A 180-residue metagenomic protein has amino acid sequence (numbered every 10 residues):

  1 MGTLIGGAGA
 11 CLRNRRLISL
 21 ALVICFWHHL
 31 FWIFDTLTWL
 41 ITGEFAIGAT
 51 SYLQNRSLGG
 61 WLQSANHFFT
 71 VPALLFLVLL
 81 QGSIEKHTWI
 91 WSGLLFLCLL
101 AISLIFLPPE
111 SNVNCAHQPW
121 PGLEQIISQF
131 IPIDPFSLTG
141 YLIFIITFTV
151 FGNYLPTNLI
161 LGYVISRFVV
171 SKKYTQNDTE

Functional and structural regions predicted by a protein language model:
M1-C25: Long, hydrophobic N-terminal alpha-helical segment
G2-C11, L62, N66-V78, F144-G162: Hydrophobic cores of alpha-helical transmembrane segments in multi-pass inner/ER membrane proteins, independent
L12-S19, I84-K86, G162-R167: Membrane-interface junctions at the ends of membrane-embedded or membrane-associated helices
L20-V23, W27-F96: Membrane-proximal helix-loop-helix units in multi-pass membrane proteins
L37-E44, P109-H117: Membrane-helix interface motif
L94-L107, T149-N158: Hydrophobic core of alpha-helical transmembrane segments in multi-pass integral membrane proteins
S111-Y154: Membrane-interface transmembrane-helix boundary segments in multi-pass integral membrane proteins
V164-E180: Membrane-interfacial, low-structure loops and terminal tails that flank and connect transmembrane helices in multi-pass
